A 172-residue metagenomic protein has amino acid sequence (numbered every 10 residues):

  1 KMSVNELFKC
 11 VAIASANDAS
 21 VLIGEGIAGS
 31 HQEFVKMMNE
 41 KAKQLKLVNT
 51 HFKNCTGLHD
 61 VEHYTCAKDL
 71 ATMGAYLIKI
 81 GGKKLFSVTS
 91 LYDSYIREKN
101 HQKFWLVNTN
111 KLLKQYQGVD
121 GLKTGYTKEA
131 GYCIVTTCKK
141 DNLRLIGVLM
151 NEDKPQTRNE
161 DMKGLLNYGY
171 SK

Functional and structural regions predicted by a protein language model:
K1-K68, I78-I80: Active-site-adjacent loops and short helices of periplasmic peptidoglycan-processing enzymes
L47-H51, H59-Y64, K68-K172: Domain-terminus/edge residues, biased toward the C-terminal soluble/receptor-binding domains of extracytoplasmic
